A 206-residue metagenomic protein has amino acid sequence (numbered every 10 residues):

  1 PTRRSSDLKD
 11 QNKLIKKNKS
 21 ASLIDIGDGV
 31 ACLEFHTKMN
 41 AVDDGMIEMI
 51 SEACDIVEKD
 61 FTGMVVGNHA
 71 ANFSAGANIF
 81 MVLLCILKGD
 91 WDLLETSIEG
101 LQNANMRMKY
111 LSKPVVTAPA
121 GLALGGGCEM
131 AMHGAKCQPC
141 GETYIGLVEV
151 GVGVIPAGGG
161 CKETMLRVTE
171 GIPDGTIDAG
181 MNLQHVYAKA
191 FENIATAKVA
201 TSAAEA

Functional and structural regions predicted by a protein language model:
P1-S5: Short, small-residue-biased leader/transition segments that mark boundaries at the very start of proteins
D7-N12, C54-G63, T201-S202: In a subset of proteins, long, contiguous C-terminal domains/tails are tracked
L8-I47: C-terminal accessory/binding modules appended to enzymatic or scaffolding proteins
D28-L33, I47-D92, E99-A118, C140-Y144: A structural preference for short, pocket-lining loop segments at secondary-structure junctions
F35-T37, I86, E149: Short, histidine-centered active-site or binding-site loop motifs used for metal coordination, general acid-base
T37-G45, K88-T96, N193-I194: Short, contiguous acidic/charged loop-to-helix segments that flank catalytic cores in large enzymes
M39-N40, N72, L122, V154: Short strand->helix junction
L94-I98, Q102, M106-E205: Conserved catalytic cores of soluble enzyme domains, especially glycine-rich substrate-binding beta-alpha loops
